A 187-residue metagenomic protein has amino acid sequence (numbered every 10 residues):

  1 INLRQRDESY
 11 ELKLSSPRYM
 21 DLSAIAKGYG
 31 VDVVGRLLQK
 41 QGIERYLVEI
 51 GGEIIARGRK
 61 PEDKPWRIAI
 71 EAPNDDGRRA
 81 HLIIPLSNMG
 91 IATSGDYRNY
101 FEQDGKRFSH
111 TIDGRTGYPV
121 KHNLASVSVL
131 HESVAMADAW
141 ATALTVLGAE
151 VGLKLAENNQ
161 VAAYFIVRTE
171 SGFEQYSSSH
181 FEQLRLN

Functional and structural regions predicted by a protein language model:
I1-N187: Mature catalytic core of soluble alpha/beta enzymes
